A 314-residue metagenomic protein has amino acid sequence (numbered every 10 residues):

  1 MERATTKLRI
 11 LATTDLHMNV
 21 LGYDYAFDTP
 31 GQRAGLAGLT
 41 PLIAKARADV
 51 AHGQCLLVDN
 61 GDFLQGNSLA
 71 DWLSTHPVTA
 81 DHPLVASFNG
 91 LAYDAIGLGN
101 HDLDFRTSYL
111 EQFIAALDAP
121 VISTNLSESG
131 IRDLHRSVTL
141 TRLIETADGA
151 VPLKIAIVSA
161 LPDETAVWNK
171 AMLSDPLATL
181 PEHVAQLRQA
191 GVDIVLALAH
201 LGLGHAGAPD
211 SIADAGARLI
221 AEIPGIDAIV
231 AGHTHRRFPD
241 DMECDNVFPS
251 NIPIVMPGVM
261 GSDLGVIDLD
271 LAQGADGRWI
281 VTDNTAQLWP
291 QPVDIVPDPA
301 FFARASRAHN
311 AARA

Functional and structural regions predicted by a protein language model:
M1-V293: Acidic, metal/ion-coordinating pockets
V293, D298-P299: Catalytic nucleotidyltransferase
P299-A314: Active-site nucleophile-His-acid catalytic modules used for acyl/amide transfer and hydrolysis across diverse enzymes
